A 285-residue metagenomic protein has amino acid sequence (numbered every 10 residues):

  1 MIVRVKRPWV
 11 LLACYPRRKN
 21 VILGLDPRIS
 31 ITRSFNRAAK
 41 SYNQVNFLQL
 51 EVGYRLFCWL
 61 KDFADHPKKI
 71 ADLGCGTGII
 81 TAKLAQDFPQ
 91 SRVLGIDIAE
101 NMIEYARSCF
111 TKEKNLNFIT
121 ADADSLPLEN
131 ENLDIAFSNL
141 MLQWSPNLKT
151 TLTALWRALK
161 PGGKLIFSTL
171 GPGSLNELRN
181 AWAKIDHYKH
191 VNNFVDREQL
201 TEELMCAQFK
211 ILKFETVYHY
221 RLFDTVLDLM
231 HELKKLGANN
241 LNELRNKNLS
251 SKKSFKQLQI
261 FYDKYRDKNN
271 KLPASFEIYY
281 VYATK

Functional and structural regions predicted by a protein language model:
V21-K40: N-terminal, positively charged/glycine-rich alpha-helical extensions of SAM-dependent methyltransferases
F47-K68, K83: Conserved alpha-helix/loop element of class I SAM-dependent methyltransferases that forms part of the SAM/SAH-binding
K69-L126: Class I SAM-dependent methyltransferase SAM/SAH-binding core
I79, K210-K285: Conserved Class I S-adenosyl-L-methionine
D124-I135: A short acidic, Gly/Pro-enriched loop at the edge of an enzyme's catalytic core that lines a small-molecule cofactor
D134-N147: A short SAM/SAH-binding and catalytic strip from SAM-dependent methyltransferases
K149-P161: A short glycine-rich, Lys/Arg-flanked "PGG" loop and its adjoining helix->strand segment in the class I
K164-V226, L236-L249: Conserved catalytic/acceptor-binding region of the Class I
